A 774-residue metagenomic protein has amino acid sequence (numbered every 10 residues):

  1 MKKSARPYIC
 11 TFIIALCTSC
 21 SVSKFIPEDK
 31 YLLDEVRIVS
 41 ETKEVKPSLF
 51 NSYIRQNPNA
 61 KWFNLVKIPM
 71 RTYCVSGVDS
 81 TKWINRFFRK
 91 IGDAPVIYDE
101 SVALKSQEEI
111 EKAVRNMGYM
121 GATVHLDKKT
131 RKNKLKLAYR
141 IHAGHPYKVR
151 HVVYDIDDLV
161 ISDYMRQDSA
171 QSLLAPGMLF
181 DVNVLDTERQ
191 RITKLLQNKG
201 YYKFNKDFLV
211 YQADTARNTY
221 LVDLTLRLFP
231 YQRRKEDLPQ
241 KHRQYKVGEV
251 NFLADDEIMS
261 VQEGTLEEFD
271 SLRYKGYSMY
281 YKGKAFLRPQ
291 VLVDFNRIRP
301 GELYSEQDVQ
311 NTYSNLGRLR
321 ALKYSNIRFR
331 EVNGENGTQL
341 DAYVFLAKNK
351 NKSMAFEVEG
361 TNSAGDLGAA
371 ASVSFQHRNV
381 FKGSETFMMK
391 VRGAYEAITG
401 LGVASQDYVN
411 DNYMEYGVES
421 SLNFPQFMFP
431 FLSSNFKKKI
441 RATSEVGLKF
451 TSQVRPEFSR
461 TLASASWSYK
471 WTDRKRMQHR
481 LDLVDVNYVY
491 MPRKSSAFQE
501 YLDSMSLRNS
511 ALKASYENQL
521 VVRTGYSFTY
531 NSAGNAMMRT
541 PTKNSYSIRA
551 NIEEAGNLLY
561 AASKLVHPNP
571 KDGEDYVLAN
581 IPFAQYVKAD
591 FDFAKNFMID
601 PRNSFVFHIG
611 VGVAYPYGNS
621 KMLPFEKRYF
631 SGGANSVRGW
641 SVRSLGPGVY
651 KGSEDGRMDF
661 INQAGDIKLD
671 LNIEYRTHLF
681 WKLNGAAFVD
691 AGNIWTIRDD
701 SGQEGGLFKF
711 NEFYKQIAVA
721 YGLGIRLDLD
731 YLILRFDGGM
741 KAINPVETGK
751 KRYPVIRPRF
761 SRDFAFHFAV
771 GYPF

Functional and structural regions predicted by a protein language model:
M1-I9: Bacterial N-terminal signal peptides that target proteins for export
K2, S21-R318, I327, Q339 (+2 more regions): Interaction-mediating elements
C17-S19: C-terminal motif of bacterial Sec signal peptides marking the signal peptidase cleavage site
S40, I141-H145, I156-D158, L226-Q232 (+13 more regions): Flexible glycine-/small-residue-rich
Y164, A285-F286, S305-R549, R638-G639 (+5 more regions): Gram-negative/organellar outer-membrane beta-barrel architecture
T265-E268, Y277, T361-A364, R480-T677 (+1 more regions): C-terminal outer-membrane beta-barrel translocator/porin domains of Gram-negative envelope proteins and their
F356-V358, F387-V391, V446-L448, I548-I552 (+5 more regions): Membrane-embedded beta-strand positions of outer-membrane beta-barrel proteins
A691-F708, Y731, G739-R757, Y772: C-terminal beta-signal and adjacent terminal beta-strands/loops of Gram-negative outer-membrane beta-barrel proteins
